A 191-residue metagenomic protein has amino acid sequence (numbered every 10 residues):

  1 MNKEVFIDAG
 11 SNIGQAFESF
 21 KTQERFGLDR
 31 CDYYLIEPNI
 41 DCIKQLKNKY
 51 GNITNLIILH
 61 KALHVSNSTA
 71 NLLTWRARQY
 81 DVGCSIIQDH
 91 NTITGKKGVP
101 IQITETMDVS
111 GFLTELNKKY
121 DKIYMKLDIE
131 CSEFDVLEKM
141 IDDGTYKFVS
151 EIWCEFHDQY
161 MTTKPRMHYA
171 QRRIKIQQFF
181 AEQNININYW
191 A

Functional and structural regions predicted by a protein language model:
M1-A191: Phosphate/nucleotide-binding beta-alpha loop and adjacent structural elements of enzyme active sites
